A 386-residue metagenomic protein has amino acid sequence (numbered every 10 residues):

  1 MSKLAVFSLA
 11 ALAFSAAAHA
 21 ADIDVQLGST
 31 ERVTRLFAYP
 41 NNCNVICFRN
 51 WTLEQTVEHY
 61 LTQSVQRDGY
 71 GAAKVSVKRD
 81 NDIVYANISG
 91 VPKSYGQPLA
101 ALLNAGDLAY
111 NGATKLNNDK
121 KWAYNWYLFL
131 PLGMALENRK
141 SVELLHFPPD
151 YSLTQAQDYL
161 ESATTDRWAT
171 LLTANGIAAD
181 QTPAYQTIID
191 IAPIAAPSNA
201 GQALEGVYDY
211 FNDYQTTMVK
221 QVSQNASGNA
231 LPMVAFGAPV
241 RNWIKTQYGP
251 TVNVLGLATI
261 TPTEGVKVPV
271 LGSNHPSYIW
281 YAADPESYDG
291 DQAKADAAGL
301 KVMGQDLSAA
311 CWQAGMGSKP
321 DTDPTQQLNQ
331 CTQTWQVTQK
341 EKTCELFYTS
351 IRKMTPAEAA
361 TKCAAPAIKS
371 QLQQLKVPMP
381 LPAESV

Functional and structural regions predicted by a protein language model:
M1-A21: Classical Sec-dependent N-terminal signal peptides that target proteins to the secretory pathway
F14, D180-T182, E264-V266: Short, structurally constrained coil/turn elements that cap an alpha-helix or connect an alpha-helix to the following
F14-A16, L132, V254-L255, Q292: Alpha-helix boundary/interfacial micro-motifs
D22-L231, A238-K245, N274, I279: A polyanion-binding, active-site-adjacent surface
D24-S76, D82, G201-D213, K245-S385: C-terminal capping/extension of enzyme domains
